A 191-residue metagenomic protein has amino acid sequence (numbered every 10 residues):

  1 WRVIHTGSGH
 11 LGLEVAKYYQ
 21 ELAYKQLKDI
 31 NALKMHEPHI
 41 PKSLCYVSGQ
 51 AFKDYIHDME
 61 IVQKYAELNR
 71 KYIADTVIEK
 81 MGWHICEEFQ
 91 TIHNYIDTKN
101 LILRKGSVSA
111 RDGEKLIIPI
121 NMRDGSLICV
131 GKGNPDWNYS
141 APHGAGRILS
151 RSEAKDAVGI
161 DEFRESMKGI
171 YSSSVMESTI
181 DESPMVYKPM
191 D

Functional and structural regions predicted by a protein language model:
W1-D191: Domain-length cofactor-binding catalytic modules of enzymes
